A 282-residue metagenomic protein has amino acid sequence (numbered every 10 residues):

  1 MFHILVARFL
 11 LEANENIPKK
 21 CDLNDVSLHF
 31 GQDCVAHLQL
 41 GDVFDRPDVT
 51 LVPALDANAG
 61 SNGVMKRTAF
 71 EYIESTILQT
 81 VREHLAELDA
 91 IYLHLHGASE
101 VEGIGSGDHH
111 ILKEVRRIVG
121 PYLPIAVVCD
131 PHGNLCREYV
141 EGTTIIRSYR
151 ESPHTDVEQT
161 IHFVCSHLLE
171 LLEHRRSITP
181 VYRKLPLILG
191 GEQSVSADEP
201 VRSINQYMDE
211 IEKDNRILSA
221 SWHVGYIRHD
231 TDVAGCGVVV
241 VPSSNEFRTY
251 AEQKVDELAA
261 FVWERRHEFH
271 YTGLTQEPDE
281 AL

Functional and structural regions predicted by a protein language model:
M1-H3, L40-V43, S75-A86: Short amphipathic alpha-helices and their capping/turn segments at secondary-structure boundaries
M1-R46: N-terminal amphipathic/basic leader segments beginning at the initiator methionine
F2-I4, E192-L282: Hard-cation-handling environments
L5, L10-E12, R67-E74, H84-R176: Active-site histidine-anchored catalytic micro-motif
V35, T68, Y72, S106 (+8 more regions): Conserved active-site and cofactor/substrate-binding residues in soluble primary-metabolism enzymes
L40-V52, H84, I118-P121: A structural motif corresponding to the C-terminal end of an alpha-helix and its immediate exit/capping segment
P47-A69, I73-R82: Low-complexity, highly charged intrinsically disordered N-terminal segments that act as targeting/localization
I161-K213: Conserved anion/nucleotide-ligand pocket segment
